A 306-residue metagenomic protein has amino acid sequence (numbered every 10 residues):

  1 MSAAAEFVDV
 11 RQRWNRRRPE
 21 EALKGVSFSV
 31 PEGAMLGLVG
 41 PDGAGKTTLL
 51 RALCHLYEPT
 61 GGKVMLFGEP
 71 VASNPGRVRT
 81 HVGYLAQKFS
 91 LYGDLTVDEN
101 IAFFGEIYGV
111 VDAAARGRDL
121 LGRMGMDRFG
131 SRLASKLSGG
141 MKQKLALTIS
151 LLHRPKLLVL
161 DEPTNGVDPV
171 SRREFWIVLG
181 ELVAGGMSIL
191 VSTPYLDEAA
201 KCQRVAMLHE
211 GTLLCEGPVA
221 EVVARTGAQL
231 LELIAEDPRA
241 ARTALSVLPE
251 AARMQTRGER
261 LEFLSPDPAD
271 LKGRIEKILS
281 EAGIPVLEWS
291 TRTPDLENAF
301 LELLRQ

Functional and structural regions predicted by a protein language model:
M1-F7, Q12-G25, N74-P75: A short, flexible loop at the N-terminus of ABC-type nucleotide-binding domains that lies
C54: Helix-to-loop junction immediately C-terminal to a conserved catalytic motif
G62-S73, R77-V78: Conserved ABC transporter NBD signature motif
A102, E106-F129: Conserved ABC ATPase "signature" region
L158-E162: Catalytic Walker B motif of ABC-type/P-loop ATPase nucleotide-binding domains
